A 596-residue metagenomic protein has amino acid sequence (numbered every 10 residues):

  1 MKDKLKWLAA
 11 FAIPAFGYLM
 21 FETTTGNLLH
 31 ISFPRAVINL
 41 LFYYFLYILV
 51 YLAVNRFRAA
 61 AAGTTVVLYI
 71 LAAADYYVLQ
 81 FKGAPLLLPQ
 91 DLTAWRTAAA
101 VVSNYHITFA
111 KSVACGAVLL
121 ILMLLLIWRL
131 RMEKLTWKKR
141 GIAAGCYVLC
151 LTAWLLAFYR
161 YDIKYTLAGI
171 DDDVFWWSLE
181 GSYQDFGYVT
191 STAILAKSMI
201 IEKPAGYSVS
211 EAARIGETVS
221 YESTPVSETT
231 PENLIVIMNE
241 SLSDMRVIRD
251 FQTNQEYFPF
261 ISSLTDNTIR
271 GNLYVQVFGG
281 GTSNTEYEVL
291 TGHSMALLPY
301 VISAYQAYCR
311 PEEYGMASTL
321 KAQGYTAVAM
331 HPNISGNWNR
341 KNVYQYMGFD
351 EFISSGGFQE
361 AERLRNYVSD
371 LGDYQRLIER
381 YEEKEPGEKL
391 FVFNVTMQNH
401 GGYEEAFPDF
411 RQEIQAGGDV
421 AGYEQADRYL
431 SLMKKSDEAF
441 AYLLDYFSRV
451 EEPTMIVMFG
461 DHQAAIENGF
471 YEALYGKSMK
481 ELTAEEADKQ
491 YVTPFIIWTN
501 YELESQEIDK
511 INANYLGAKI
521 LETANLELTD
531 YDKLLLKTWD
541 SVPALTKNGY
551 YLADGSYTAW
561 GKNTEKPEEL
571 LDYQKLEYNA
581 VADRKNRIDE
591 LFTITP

Functional and structural regions predicted by a protein language model:
M1-E180: Transmembrane and membrane-interface helices of multi-pass, inner-membrane envelope-modifying transferases
Y77-L88, A110, F175-W176, A205-S208 (+4 more regions): A diffuse structural propensity rather than consistent per-protein peaks
L92-W95, F186-T192, F258, S283-E286 (+1 more regions): Alpha-helix initiation and N-capping motif
W95-A100, S191-M199, E211-E222, Y344-R363: Short alpha-helical interface patches
A99-V102, S208, V420: Inter-helical loop and helix-membrane interface segments of multi-pass membrane transporters/permeases
A157-V236: Membrane-interface segments at or immediately adjacent to transmembrane helices that form the boundary between
S220-T230, V236-N239, D244-P596: Solvent-exposed soluble domains appended to multi-pass membrane proteins
